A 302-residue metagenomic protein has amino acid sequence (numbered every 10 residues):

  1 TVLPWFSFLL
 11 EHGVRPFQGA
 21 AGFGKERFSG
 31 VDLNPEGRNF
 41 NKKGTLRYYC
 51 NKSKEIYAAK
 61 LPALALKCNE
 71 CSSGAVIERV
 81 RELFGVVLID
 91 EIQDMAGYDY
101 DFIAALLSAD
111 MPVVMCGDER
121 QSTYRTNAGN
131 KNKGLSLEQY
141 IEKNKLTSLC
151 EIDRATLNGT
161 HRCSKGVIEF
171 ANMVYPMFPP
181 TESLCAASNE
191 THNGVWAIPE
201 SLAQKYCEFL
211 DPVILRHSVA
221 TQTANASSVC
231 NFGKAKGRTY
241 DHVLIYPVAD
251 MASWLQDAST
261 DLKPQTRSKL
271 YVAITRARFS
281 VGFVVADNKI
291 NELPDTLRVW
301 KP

Functional and structural regions predicted by a protein language model:
T1-R15, T275: P-loop NTPase Walker
P4, Y57-A58, N231, E292: Secondary-structure junction/capping motif
L9, A65, T123: Feature marks short, surface-exposed loop/turn motifs that line or immediately flank catalytic pockets and channel
E11-A21, Y100, R125-T126: Short, conserved acidic/polar surface loops in the N-terminal third of protein domains
G19-L88, G97-Y98, F102: Accessory N-terminal region flanking or inserted into the helicase ATPase core in nucleic-acid motor proteins
E82, V86-I89, Q93-E208, H217-V272 (+1 more regions): Conserved helicase motor core of SF1/SF2 NTP-dependent helicases
